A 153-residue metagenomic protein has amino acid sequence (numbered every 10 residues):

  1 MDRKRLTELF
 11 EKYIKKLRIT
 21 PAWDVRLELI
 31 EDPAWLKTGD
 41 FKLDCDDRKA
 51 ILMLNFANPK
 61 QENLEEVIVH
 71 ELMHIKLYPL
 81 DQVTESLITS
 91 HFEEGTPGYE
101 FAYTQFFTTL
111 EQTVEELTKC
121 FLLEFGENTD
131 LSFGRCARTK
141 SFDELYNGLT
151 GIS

Functional and structural regions predicted by a protein language model:
M1-E62, P79-S153: Metalloprotease/metallohydrolase-associated module, dominated by Zn2+-dependent proteases
E66-P79: Active-site recognition of the HExxH zinc-binding catalytic motif
